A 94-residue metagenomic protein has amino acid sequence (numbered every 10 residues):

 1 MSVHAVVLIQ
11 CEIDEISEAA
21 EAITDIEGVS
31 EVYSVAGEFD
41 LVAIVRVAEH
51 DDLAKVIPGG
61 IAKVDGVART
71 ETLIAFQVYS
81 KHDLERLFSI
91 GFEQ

Functional and structural regions predicted by a protein language model:
M1-Q94: A compositional/biophysical signature of low hydrophobicity enriched in polar/charged and small residues
